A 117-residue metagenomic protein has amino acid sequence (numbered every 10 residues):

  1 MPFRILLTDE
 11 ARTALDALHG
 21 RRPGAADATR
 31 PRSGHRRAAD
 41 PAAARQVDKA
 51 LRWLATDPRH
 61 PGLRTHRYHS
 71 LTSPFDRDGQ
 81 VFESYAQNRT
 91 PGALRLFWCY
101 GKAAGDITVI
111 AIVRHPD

Functional and structural regions predicted by a protein language model:
M1-A93, G101-D117: Basic, Lys/Arg-enriched alpha-helical interface segments
